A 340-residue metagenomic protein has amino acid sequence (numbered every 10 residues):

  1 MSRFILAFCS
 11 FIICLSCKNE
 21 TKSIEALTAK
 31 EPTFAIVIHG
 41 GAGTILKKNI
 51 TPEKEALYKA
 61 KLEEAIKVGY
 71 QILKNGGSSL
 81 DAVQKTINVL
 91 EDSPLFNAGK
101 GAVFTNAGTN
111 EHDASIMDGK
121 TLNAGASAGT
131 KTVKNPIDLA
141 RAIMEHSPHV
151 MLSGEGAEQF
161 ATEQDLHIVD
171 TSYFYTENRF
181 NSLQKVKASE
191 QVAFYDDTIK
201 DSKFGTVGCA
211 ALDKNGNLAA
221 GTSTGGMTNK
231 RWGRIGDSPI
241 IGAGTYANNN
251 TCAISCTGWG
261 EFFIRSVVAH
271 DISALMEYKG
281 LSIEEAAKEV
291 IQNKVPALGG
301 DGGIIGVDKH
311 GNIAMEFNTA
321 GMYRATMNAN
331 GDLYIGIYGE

Functional and structural regions predicted by a protein language model:
S2-F8: Sec-dependent signal peptide recognition, specifically the positively charged N-region followed immediately by
I13-S16: C-terminal motif of bacterial Sec signal peptides marking the signal peptidase cleavage site
K18-E340: Alpha/propeptide regions of enzymes that mature by internal proteolysis
